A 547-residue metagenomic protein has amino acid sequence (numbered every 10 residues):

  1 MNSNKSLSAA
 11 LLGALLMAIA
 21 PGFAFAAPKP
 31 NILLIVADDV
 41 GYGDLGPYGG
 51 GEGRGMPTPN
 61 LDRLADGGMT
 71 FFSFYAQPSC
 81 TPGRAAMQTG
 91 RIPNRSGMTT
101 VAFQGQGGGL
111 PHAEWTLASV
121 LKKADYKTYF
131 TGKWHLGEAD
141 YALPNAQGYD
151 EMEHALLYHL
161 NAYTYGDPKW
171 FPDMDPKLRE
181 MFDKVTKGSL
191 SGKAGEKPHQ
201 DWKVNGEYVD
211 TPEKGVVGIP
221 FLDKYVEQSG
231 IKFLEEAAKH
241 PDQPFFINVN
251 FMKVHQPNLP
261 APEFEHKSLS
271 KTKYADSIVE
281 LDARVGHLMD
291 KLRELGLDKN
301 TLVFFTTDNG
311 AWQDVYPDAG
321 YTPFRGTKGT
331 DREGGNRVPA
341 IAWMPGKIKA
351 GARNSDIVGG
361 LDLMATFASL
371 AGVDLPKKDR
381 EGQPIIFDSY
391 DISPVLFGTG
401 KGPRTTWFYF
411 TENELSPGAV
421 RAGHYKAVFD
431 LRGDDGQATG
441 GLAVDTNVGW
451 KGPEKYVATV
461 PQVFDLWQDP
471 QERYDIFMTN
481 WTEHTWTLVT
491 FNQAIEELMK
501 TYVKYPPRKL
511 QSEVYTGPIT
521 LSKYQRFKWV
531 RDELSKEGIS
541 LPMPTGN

Functional and structural regions predicted by a protein language model:
N2, A9-L15, F23-V457, P461 (+2 more regions): Formylglycine-dependent sulfatase
